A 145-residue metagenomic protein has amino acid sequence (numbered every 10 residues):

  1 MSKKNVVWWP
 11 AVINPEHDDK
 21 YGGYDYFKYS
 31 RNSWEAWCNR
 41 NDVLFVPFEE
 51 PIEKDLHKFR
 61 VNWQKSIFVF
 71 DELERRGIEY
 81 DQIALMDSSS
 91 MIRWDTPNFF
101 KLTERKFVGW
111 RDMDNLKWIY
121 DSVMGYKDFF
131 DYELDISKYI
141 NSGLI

Functional and structural regions predicted by a protein language model:
M1, L102-T103, K138: A generic structural signal for short, non-catalytic loop/turn and secondary-structure boundary residues
M1-D81: N-terminal anchoring/stem segment of glycosyltransferases
R31-E35, I92-N98, F130-L134: Intrinsically disordered, low-complexity boundary segments flanking structured domains
N39, I136-S137: Short glycine/proline-enriched loop/turn "hinge" motifs that connect secondary-structure elements and lie
V61-M124: GT-A fold catalytic core of metal-dependent nucleotide-sugar glycosyltransferases, centered on the diacidic
S122-I136: Short, flexible, basic/aromatic active-site loop/helix in glycosyltransferases
K138-Y139, G143-I145: Short glycine- and hydrophobic/aromatic-rich loop-to-beta-strand nucleating segment in the catalytic cores
